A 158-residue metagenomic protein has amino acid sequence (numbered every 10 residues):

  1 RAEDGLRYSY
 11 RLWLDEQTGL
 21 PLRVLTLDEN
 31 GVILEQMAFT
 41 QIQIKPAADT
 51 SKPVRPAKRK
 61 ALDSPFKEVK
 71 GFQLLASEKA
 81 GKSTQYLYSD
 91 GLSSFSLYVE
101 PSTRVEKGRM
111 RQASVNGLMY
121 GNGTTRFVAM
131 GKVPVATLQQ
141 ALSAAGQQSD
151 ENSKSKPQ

Functional and structural regions predicted by a protein language model:
R1-A57: Gly/Pro-enriched, hydrophobic low-complexity segments that function as extracytoplasmic propeptides/linkers
R1-D4, N122-T124, S155: Proteins with a high burden of low-complexity, intrinsically disordered sequence enriched in S/T/G/P/A and R, requiring
S9-Y10, V32-A38, K107-Q112, T137-L142: A short, polar/proline- and glycine-enriched secondary-structure boundary/capping micro-motif
L12-L14, L97, L142-A145: Conserved short hydrophobic patches within well-ordered secondary structure
D28-I33, Q43-K45, P53-A57, G117-Y120 (+3 more regions): Short C-terminal domain-edge/linker segments immediately following a structured domain
T50-R126, M130-Q140: Short, solvent-exposed recognition patches
V135-P157: Short, low-complexity, Pro/Ser/Thr/Gly-rich segments in the mature regions of secreted, periplasmic
